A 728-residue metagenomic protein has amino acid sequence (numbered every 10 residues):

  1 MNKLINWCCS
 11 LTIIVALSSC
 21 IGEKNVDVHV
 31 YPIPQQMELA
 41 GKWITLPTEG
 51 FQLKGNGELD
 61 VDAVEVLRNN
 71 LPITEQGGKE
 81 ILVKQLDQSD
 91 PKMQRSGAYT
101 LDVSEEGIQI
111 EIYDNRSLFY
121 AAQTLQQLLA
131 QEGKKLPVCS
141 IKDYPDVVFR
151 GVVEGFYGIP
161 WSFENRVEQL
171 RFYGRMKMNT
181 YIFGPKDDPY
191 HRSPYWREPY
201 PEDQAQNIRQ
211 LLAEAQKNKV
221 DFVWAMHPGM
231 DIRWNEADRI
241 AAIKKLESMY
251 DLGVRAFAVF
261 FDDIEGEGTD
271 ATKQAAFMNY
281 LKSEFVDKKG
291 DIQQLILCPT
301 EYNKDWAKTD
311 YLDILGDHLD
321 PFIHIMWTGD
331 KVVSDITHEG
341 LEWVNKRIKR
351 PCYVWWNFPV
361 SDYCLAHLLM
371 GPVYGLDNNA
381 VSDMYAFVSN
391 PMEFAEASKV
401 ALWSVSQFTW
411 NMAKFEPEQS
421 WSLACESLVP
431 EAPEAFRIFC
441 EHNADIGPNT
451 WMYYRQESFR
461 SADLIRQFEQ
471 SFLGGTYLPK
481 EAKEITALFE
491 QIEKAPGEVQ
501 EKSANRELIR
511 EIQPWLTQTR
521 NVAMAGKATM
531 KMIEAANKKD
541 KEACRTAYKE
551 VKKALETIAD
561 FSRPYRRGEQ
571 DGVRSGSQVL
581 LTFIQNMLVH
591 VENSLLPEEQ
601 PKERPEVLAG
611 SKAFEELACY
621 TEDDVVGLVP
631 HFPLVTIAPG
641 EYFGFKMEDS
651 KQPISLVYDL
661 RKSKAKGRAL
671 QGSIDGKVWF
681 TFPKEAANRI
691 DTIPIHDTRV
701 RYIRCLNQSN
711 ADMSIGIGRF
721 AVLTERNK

Functional and structural regions predicted by a protein language model:
M1-D27: Bacterial Sec-dependent N-terminal signal peptides
C20-E105, Y113, G133-I141: Acidic, contiguous N-terminal accessory segments
V30-I33, E38-A40, Y280-W306, L312-L608 (+1 more regions): Substrate-binding groove of N-acetylhexosamine-processing glycoside hydrolases
M93-A242, D251-R255, D287: Feature activates predominantly on carbohydrate-active enzymes
K245-A271, Q294-Y302: Active-site groove signature of glycoside hydrolases
F583-M587, E592-P653, Y658-R668, G672-G676 (+1 more regions): Disordered, acidic Ser/Thr/Pro-rich linker "stalks" and the adjacent N-terminal cap of the next globular domain
K677-D697: Extracellular carbohydrate recognition and processing domains and analogous Trp-centered ligand-binding platforms
C705-D712: Short beta-strand-plus-loop segments that form exposed binding edges in beta-rich domains
